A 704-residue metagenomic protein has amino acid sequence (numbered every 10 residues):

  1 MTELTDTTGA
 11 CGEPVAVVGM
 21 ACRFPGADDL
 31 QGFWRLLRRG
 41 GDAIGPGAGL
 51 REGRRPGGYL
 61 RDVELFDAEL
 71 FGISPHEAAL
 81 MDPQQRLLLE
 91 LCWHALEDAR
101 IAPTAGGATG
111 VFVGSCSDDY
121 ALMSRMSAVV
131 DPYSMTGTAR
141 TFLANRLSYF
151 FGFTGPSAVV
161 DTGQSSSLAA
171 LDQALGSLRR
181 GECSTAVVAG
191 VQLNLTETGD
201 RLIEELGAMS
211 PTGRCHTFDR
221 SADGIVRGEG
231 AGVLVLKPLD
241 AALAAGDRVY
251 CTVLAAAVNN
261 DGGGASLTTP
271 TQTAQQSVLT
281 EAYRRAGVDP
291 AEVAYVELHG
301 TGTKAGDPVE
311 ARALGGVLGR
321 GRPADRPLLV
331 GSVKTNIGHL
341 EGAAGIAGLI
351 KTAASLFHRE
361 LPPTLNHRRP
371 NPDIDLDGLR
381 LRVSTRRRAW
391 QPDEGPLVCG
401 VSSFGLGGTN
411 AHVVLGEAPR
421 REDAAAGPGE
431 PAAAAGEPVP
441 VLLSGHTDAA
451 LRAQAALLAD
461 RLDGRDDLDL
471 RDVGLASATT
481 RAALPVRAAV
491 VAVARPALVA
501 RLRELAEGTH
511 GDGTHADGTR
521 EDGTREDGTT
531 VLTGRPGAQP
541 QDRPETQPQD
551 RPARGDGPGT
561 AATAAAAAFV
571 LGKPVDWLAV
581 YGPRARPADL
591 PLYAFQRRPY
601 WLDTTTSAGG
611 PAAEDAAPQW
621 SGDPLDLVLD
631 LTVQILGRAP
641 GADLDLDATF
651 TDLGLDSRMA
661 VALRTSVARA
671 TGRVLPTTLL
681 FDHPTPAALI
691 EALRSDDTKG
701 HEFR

Functional and structural regions predicted by a protein language model:
M1-C11, R520, R525, A565 (+5 more regions): Regions immediately C-terminal to embedded phosphopantetheine-bearing carrier domains
T2-A433, R481: Condensing-enzyme catalytic core of the thiolase-fold
V15, P83-R86, A305, N410 (+2 more regions): Phosphopantetheine-attachment site and its flanking helix in carrier
V18, T385, V401, L415 (+4 more regions): Flexible, low-complexity linker/boundary loops enriched in proline and small hydrophobic residues that flank enzymatic
A21-R23, D42, P270-R285, Y295 (+1 more regions): Flexible catalytic loop/linker elements that gate and position reactive groups at enzyme active sites
L87-L91, A613-A642, M659-A670, E691: Thiotemplate assembly-line natural product biosynthesis machinery
G155-S157, V633-L655, A670-L679: Phosphopantetheine carrier-protein modules
L484, P640, D656-P684, D697 (+1 more regions): Phosphopantetheinylated carrier protein domains
